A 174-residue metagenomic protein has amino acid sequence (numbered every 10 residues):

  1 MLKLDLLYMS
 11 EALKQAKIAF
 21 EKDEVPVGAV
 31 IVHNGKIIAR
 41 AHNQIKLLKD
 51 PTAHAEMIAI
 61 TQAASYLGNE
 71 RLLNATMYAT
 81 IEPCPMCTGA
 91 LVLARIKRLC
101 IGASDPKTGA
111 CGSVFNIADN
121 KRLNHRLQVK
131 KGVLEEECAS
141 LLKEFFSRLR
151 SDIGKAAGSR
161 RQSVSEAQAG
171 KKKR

Functional and structural regions predicted by a protein language model:
M1-F20, P83-R174: Zinc-dependent deaminase
L2-D5, M9, K46-Q62: Acidic helix/loop or adjacent segment enriched in Glu/Asp that either coordinates divalent metal
A12, A16-A19, A29, A39 (+2 more regions): Small-residue (primarily alanine) positions within well-ordered alpha-helices, especially packing/interaction faces
D23-V27, L73: Short, basic and Ser/Thr-rich N-terminal targeting/leader segments
V27-G35: Short beta-strand scaffold segments in enzyme catalytic cores
A29, G68-N69, D119-K121: Short secondary-structure boundary/capping segments
I38-I45: Short beta->alpha transition motifs characteristic of CBS
K49, M57-A94: Helix-adjacent hinge/juxtasegments
